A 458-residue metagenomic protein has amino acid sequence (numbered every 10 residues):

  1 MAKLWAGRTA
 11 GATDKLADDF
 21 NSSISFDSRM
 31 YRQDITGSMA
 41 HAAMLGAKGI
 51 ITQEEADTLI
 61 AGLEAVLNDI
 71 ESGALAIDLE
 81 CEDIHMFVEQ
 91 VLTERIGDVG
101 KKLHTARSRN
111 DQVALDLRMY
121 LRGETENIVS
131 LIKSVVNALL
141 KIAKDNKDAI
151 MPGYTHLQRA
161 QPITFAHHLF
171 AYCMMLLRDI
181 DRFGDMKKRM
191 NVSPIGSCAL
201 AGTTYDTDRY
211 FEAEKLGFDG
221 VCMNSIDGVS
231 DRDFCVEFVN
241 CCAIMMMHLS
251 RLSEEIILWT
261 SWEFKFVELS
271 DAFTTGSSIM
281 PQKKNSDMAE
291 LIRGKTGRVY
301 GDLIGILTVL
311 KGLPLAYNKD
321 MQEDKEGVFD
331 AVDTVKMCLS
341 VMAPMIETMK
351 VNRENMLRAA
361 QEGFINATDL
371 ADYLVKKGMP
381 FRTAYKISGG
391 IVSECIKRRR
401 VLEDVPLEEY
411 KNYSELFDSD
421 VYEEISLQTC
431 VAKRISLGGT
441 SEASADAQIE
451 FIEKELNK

Functional and structural regions predicted by a protein language model:
M1-G202, T207-A213, T275-G276, L291 (+3 more regions): A helix-coil-helix interface module used to build multimeric assemblies and to scaffold catalytic/cofactor sites
M1-G37, D98-V99, M280-K458: Glycine-rich cofactor/substrate-binding loops
S38, H85, E89, C235-F238 (+2 more regions): Short runs of predominantly hydrophobic/aromatic residues within well-ordered alpha helices that form helix-helix
H41, G62, V66-D69, V91 (+17 more regions): Generic, well-ordered alpha-helical scaffold segments in large soluble proteins
E54-E55, P152, C222, T383 (+1 more regions): A generic structural-conservation signal
R118, R122-T125, V129, K144 (+5 more regions): Charged, flexible cofactor/metal-binding loops and thiol motifs
